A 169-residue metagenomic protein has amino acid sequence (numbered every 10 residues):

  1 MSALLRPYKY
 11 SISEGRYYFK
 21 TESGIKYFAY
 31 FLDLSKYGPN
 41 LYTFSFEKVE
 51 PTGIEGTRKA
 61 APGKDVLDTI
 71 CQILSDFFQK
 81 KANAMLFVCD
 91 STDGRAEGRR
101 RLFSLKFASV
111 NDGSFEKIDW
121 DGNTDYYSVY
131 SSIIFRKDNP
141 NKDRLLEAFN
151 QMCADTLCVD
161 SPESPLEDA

Functional and structural regions predicted by a protein language model:
M1-A169: Non-catalytic substrate-recognition and accessory regions of acyl/acetyltransferase enzymes
